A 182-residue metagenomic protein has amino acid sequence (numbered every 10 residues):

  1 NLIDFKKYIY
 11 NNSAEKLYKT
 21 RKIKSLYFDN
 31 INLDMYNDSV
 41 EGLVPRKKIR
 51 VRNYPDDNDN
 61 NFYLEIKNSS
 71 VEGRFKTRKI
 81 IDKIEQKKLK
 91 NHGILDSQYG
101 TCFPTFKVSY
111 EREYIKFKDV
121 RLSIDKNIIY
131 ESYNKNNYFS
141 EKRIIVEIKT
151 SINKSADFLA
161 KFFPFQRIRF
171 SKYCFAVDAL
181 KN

Functional and structural regions predicted by a protein language model:
N1-N182: Phosphate-end processing signature that detects enzymes handling 5′-triphosphorylated RNA and polyphosphate
